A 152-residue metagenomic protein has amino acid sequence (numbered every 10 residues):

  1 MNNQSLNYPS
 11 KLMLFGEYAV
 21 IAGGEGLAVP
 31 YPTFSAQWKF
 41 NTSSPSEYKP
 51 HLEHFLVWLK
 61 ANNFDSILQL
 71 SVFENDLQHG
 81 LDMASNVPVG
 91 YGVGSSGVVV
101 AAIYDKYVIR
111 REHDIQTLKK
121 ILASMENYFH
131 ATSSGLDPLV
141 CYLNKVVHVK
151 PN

Functional and structural regions predicted by a protein language model:
M1-G92, D105, I109-H113, N144-V146 (+1 more regions): ATP-binding N-lobe of GHMP and related small-molecule kinases
S96: Short, conserved phosphate/pyrophosphate- and ester-handling motifs at nucleotide-, phospho-/glycolipid
V100-I103: Non-catalytic, solvent-exposed interaction/assembly segments
I115-N152: Alpha/beta catalytic cores of group-transfer enzymes, especially the acyltransferase/condensing modules of polyketide
